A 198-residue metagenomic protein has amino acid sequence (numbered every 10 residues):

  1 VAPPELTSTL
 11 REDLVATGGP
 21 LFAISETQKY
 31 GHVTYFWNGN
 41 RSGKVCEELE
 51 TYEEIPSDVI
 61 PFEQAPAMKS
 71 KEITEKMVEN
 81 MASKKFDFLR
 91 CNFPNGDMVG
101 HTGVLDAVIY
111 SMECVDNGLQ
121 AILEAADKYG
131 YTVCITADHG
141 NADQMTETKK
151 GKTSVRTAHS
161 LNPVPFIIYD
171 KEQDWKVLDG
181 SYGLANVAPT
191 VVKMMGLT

Functional and structural regions predicted by a protein language model:
V1-T198: Feature captures the catalytic ectodomains and active-site-proximal regions of enzymes that hydrolyze or transfer
